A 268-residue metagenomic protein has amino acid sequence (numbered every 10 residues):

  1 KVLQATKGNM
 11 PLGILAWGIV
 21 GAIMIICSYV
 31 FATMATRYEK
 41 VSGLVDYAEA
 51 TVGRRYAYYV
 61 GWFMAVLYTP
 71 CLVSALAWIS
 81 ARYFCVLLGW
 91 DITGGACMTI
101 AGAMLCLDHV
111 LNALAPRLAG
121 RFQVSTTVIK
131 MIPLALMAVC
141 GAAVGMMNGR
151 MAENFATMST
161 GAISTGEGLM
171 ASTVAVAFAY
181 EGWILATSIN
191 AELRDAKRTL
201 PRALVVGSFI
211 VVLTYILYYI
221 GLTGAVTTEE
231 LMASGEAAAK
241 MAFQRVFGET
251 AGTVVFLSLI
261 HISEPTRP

Functional and structural regions predicted by a protein language model:
K1-G94, I100, G207-L217, V254: Extracellular loop-to-transmembrane helix junctions
I14, G94-A96, V124-F256: Helix-loop-helix junctions that connect adjacent transmembrane segments in multi-pass membrane transporters
A16-I19, L87-R117, L134-A138: Transmembrane alpha-helical segments of multi-pass small-molecule transport proteins
V20-A32, M104-A113, W183-I184: Central hydrophobic cores of alpha-helical transmembrane segments in multi-pass inner-membrane proteins across all
I25, A32, L76-Y83, L87 (+3 more regions): Transmembrane helix-loop junctions and nearby membrane-interface residues
S28-E39, W78, R82, R117-G120 (+2 more regions): Short helix-terminus and kink motifs of transmembrane alpha helices, predominantly at the cytoplasmic interface
T33-A35, V86-G89, M104-I129, A191-E192: Membrane-water interface regions at transmembrane-helix termini and the short interhelical loops of multi-pass membrane
S258-P268: Residue-level detector of conserved catalytic or cofactor/ligand-binding positions in enzyme active sites
